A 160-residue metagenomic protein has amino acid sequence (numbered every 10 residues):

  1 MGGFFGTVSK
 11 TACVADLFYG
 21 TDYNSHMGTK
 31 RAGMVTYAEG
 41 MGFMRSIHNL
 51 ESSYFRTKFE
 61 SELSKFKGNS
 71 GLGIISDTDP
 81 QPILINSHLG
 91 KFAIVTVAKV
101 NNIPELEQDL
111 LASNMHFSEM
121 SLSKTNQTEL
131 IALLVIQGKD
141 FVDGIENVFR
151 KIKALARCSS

Functional and structural regions predicted by a protein language model:
M1-S160: Conserved short alpha-helical segments that host acidic/polar catalytic motifs at enzyme active sites
